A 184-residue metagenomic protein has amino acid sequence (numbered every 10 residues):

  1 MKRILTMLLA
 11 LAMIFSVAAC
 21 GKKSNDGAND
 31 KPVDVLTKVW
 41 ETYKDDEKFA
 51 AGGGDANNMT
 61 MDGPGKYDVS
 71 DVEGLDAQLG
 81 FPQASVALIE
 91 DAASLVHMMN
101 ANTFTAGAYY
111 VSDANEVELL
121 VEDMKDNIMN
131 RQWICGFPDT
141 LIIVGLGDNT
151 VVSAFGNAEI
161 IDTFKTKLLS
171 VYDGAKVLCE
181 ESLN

Functional and structural regions predicted by a protein language model:
M1-I4, L8-L9: Positively charged n-region of N-terminal signal peptides that target proteins for export
F15-A19: C-terminal motif of bacterial Sec signal peptides marking the signal peptidase cleavage site
G21-T105, V111-N184: Soluble, non-membrane globular domain cores that form compact, hydrophobic packing and curved binding surfaces
